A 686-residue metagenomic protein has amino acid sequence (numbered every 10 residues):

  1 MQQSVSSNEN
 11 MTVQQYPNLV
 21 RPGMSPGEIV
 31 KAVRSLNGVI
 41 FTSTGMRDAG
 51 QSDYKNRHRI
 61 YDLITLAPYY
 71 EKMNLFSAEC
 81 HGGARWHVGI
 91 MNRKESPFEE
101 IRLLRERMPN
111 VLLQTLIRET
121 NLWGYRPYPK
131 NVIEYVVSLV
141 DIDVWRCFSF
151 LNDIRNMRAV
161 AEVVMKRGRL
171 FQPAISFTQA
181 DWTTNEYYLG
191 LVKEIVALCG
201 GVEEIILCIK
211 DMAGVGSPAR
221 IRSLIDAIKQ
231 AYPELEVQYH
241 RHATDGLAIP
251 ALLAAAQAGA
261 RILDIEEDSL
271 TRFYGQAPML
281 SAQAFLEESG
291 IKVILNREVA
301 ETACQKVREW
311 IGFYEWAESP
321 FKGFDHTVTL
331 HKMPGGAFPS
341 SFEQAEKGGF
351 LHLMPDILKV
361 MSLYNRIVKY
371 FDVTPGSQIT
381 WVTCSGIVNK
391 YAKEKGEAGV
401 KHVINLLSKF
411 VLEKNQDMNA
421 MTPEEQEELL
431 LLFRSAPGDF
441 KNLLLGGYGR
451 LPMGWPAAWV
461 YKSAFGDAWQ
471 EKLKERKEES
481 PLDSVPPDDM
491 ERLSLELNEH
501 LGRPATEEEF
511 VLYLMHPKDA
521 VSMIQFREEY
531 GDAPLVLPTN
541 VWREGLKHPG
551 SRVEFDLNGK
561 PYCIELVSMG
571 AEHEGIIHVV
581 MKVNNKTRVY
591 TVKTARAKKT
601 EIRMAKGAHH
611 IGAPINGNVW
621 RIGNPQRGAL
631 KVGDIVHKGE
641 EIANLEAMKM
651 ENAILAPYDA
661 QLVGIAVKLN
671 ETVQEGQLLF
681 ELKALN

Functional and structural regions predicted by a protein language model:
M1, E9-Q14, S43-Q51, T65 (+4 more regions): Terminal or standalone catalytic/regulatory effector modules within metabolic enzymes and repeat proteins
M1-N131: N-terminal capping/small domains of soluble enzymes
G38-F41, A49-Q51, S77-E79, N110-L116 (+5 more regions): Structural preference for beta-strand elements that scaffold enzyme active sites
G82-K193, E204, A213-G216: Active-site beta->alpha loop and helix N-cap motifs at the rims of alpha/beta catalytic domains
I101-P109, R158-G168, V196, R222-P233 (+3 more regions): Surface-exposed amphipathic alpha-helices with a cationic face
M212-F410: Catalytic alpha/beta core domains of metabolic enzymes, predominantly
V541, V579, Y590-P614: Long, charged amphipathic helices and adjacent flexible linkers at domain junctions
I602-N686: Structured functional modules or segments
